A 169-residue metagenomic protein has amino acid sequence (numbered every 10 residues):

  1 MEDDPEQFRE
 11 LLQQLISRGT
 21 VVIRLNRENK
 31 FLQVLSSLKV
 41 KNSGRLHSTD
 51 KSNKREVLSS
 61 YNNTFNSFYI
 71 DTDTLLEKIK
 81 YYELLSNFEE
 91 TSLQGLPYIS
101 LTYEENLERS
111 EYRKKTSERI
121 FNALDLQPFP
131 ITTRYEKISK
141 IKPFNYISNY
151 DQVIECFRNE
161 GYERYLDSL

Functional and structural regions predicted by a protein language model:
M1-E90, N106-L107, E111-F129: PAPS-dependent sulfotransferase catalytic domain
L93-P97: A short helix-to-beta-strand connector/capping loop
L101: Hydrophobic residues at beta-strand termini and immediately following loops that shape nucleotide-binding pockets
Q127-L169: C-terminal accessory extensions appended to soluble enzyme cores
